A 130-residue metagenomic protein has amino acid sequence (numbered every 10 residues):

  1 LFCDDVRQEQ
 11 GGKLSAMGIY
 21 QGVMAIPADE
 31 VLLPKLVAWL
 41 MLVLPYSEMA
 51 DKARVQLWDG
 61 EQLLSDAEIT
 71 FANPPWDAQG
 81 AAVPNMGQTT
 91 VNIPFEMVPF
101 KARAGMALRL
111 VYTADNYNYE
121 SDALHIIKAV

Functional and structural regions predicted by a protein language model:
L1-R103, R109-A114, N118-V130: Contiguous segments within soluble domain cores/interaction surfaces
